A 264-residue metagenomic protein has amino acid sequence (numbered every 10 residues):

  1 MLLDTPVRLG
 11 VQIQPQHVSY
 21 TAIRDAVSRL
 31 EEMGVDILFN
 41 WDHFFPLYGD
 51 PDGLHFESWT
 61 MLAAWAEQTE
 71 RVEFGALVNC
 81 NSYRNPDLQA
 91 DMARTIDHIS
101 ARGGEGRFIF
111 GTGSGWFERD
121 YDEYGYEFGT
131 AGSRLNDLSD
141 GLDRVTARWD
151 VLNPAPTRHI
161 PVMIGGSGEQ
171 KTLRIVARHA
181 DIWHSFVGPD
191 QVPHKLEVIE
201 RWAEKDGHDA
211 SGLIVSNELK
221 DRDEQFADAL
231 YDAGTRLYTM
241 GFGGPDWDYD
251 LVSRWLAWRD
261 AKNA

Functional and structural regions predicted by a protein language model:
M1-A264: Active-site-adjacent structural elements that line small-molecule/cofactor binding pockets in enzymes
